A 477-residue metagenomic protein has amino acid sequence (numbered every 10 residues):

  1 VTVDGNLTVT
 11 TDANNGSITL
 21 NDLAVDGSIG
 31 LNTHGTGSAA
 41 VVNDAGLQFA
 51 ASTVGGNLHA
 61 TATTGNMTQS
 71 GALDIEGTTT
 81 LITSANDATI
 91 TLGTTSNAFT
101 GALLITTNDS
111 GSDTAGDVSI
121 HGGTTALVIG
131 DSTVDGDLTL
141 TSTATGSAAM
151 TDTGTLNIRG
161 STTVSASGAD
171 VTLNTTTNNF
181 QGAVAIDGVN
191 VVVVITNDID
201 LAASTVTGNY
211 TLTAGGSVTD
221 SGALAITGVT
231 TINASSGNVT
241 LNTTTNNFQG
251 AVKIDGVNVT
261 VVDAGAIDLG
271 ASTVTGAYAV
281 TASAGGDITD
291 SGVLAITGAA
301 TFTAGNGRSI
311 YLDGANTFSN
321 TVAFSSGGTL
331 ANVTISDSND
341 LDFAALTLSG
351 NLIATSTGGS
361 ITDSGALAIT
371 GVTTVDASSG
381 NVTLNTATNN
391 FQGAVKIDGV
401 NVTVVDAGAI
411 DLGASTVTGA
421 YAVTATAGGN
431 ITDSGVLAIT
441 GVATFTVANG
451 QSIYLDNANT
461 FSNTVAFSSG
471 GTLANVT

Functional and structural regions predicted by a protein language model:
V1-T477: Extracellular lectin-like interaction modules
